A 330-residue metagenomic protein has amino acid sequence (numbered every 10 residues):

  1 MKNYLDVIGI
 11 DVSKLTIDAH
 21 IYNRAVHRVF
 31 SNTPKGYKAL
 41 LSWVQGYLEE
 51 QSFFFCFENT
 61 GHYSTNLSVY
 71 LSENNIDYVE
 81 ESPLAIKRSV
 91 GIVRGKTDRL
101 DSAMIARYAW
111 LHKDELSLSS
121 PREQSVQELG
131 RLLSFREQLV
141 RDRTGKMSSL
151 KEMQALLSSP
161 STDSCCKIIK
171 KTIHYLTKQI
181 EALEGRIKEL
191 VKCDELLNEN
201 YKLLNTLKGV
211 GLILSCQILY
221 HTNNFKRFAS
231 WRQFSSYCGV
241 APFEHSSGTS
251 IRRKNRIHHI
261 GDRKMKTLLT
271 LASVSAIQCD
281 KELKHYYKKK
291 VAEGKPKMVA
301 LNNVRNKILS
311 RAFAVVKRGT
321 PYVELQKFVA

Functional and structural regions predicted by a protein language model:
M1-Y4, H27-V29, E324-A330: Intrinsically disordered, low-complexity and often Lys/Arg-enriched segments
K2-Y22, I105, L139: Gly/Thr-rich phosphate-binding beta-strand-loop-beta motif of the actin/hexokinase/Hsp70
R24-E50, F54: Nucleic-acid-processing active sites and adjacent nucleic-acid-binding tracks, predominantly divalent metal-dependent
C56-N66: Acidic, metal-coordinating catalytic cores used for nucleic-acid/nucleotide bond scission and strand-transfer chemistry
Y78-L203: Long, charge-rich intrinsically disordered scaffolds of nucleic-acid metabolism proteins
Y108, L129-G130, I218, L268-S273 (+2 more regions): Short alpha-helical scaffolding segments that buttress acidic/His motifs in well-ordered protein cores
T206, L212, C216-E293, K297 (+1 more regions): Phosphate-backbone recognition surface of nucleic-acid-processing proteins
E282-A330: Acidic, carboxylate-rich catalytic segments that either coordinate divalent cations
